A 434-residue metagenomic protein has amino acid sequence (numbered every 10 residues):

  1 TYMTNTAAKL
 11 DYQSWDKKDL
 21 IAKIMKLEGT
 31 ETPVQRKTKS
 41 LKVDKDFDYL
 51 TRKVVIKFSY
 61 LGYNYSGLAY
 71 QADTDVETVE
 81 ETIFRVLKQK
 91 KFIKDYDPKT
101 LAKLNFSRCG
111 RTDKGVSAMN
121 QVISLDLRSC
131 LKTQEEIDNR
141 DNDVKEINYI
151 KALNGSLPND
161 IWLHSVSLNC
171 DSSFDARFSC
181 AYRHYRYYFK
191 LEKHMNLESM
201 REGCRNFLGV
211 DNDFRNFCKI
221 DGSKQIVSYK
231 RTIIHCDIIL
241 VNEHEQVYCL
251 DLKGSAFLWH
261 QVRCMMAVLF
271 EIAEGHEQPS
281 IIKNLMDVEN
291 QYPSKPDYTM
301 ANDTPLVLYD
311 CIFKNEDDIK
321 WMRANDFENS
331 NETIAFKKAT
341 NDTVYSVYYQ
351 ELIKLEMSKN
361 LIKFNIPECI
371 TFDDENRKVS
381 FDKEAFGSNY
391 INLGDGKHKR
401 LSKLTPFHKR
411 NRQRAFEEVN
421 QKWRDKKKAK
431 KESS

Functional and structural regions predicted by a protein language model:
Y2-S434: Structured-RNA-binding interfaces characteristic of tRNA pseudouridine synthases
